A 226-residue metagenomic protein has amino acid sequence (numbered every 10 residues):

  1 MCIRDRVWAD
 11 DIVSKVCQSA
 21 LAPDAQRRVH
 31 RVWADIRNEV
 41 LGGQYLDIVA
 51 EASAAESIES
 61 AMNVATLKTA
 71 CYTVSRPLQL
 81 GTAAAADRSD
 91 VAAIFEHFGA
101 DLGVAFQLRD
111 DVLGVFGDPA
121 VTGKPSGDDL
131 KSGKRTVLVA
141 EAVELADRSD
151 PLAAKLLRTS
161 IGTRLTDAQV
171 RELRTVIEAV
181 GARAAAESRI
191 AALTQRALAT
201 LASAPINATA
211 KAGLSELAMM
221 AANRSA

Functional and structural regions predicted by a protein language model:
M1-P151, M219: Mg2+-dependent prenyl diphosphate-binding active-site environment of isoprenoid biosynthetic enzymes
C2, Q26, M62, T66 (+5 more regions): Generic structural signal for well-ordered, non-membrane alpha-helical segments in soluble metabolic enzymes
R27, R31, E96, R158 (+2 more regions): Short, charged, amphipathic alpha-helical segments
V29, R135, L152-A153, L173 (+2 more regions): Hydrophobic side chains within well-formed alpha-helices
I36-E39, D101, T163-R164, A179-V180 (+2 more regions): A short structural micro-motif
A83-A86, D90-E96, A100, R183-Q195 (+2 more regions): Hydrophobic, well-ordered secondary-structure segments that either form specific early membrane-associated helices used
P151-L201: Mobile late-domain/C-terminal helix-loop "cap" segments that border catalytic sites or the cytosolic face
L193, L198-L201, P205-A226: Short, amphipathic C-terminal "tail helix"
